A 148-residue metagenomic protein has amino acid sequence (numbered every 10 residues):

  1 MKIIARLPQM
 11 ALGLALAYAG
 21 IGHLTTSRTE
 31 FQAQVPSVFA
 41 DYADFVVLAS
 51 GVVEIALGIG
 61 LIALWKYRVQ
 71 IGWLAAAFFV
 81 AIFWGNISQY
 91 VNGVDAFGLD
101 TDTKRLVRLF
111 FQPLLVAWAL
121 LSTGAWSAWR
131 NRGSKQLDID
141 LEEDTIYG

Functional and structural regions predicted by a protein language model:
M1-G148: Membrane-interface extramembranous regions
